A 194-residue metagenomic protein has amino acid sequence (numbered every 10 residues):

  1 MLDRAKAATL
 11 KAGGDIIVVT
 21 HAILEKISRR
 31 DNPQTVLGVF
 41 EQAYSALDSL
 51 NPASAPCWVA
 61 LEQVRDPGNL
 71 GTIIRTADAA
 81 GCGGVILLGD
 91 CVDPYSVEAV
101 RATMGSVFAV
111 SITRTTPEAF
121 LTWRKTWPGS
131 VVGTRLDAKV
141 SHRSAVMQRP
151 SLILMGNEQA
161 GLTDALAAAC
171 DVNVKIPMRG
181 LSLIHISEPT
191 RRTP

Functional and structural regions predicted by a protein language model:
M1-D31: N-terminal positively charged helical leader segments and presequences
L2-A5, V92-A99, A160-L166: Short, glycine/polar-rich helix-capping loops at beta-to-alpha or helix-loop-helix junctions that flank or form
A7, A22, S45, L50-A138: RNA substrate-binding interface of SAM-dependent RNA methyltransferases
H21-I23, D90-V92, E158-A160, M178-S182: Short, acidic/turn-prone active-site loops that include or flank metal/cofactor- and phosphate-binding residues
R29-A55: Acidic/glycine-rich phosphate/pyrophosphate-binding loops and surrounding catalytic core that coordinate Mg2+
L61-R65, V174-L183: Short pre-catalytic strand/loop immediately N-terminal to key active-site residues, enriched for Gly-Thr
G133-G180: Active-site/ligand-binding-proximal alpha/beta "capping" segment
I184-H185, R191-P194: Single conserved hydrophobic/aromatic residue that forms the stacking wall/gate of nucleotide- or nucleobase-binding
